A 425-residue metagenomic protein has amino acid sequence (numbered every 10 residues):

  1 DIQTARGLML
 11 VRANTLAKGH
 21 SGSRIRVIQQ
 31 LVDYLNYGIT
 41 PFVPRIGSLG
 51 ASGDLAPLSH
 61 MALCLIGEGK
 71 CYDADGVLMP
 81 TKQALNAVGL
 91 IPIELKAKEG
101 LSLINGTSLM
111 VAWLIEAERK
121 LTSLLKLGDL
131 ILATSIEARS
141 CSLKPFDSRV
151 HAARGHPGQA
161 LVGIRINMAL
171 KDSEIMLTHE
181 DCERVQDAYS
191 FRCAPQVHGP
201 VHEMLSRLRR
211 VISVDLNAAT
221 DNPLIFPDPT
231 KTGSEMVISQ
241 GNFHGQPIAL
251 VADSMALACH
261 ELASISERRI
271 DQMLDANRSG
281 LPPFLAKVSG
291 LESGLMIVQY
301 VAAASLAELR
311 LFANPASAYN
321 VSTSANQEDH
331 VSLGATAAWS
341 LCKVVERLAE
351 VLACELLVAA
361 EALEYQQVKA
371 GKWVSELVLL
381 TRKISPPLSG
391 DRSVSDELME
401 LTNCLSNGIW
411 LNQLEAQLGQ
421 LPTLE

Functional and structural regions predicted by a protein language model:
D1-V43, I136: Glycine-rich, flexible loop motifs
I2-G7, I25, S48-S52, D75-T81 (+2 more regions): A helix-coil-helix interface module used to build multimeric assemblies and to scaffold catalytic/cofactor sites
I2-L16, P44-I66, I93-M110: FAD-binding core of FAD-dependent oxidoreductases, characterized by glycine-rich FAD pyrophosphate-binding loops
H20, L49-A51, G290: Conserved, non-catalytic sequence blocks in retroelement Pol enzymes and Pol-derived host proteins
L35-I39, P57, D129: Membrane-embedded alpha-helical core segments of multi-pass
V43-P44, Y319: Immediate flanking context of iron-sulfur cluster ligation sites
C64-E425: C-terminal auxiliary extensions adjacent to catalytic cores
